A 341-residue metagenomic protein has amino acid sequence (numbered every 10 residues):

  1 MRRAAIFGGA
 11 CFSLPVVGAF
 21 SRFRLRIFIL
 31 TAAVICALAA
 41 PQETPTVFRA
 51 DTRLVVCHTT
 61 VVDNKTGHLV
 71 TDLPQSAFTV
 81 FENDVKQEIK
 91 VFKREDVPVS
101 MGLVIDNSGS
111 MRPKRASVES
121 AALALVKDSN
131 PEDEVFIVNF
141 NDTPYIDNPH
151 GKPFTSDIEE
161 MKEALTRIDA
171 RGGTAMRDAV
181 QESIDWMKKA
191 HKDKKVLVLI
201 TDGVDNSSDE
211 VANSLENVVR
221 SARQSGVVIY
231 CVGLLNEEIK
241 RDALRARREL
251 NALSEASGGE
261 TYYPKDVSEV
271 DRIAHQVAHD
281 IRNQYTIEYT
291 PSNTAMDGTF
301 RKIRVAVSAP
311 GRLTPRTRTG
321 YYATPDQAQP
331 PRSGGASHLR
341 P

Functional and structural regions predicted by a protein language model:
R2-R3, R22-R26: Basic polycationic patches enriched in arginine
A5, G9-S13, A19-S21: Intrinsic, low-complexity polybasic segments
P15, R24-A37: Bacterial N-terminal signal peptides
A40-P341: Scaffold/interface architecture of coatomer-like assemblies
